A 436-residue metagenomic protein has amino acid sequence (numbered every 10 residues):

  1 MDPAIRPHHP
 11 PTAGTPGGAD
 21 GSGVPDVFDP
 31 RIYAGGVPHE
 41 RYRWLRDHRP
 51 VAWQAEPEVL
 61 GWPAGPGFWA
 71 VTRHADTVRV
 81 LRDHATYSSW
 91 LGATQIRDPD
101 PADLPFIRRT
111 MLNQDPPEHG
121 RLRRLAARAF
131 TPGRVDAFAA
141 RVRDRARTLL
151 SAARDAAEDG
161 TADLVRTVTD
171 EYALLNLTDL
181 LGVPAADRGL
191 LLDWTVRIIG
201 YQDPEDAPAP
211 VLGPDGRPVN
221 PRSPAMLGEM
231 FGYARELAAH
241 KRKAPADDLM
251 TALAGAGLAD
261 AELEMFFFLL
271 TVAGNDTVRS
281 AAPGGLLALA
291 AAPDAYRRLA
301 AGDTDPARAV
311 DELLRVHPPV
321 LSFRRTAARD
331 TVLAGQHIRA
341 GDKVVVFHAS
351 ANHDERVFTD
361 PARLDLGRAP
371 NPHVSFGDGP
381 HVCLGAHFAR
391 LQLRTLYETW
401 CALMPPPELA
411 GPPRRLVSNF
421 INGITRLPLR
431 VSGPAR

Functional and structural regions predicted by a protein language model:
M1-R436: Cytochrome P450
